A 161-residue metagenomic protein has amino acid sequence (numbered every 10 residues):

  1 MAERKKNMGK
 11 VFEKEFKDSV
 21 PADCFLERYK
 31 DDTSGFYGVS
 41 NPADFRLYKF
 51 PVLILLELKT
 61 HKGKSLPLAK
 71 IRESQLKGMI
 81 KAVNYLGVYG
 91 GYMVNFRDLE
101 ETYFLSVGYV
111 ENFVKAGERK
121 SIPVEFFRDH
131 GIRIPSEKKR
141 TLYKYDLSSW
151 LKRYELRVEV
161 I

Functional and structural regions predicted by a protein language model:
M1-F36, I161: Acidic-basic catalytic patches of nuclease active cores, encompassing PD-(D/E)XK and other metal-cofactor nuclease
E3, G9, F127-I161: Charged phosphate-binding loop/patch that engages nucleotide di/tri-phosphates or the phosphate backbone of nucleic
E27-P51: Active-site metal-binding core of divalent-cation-utilizing nuclease and nuclease-like domains
F45-G63: Conserved catalytic cores of phosphodiester-cleaving nucleases, focusing on short active-site segments
H61-Y85: Mg2+/Mn2+-dependent nuclease catalytic core
A69, G108-Y109, L156-E159: Sequence/structural signature of beta-propeller domains
I80-N112: Nucleic-acid nuclease catalytic cores
L105-F126: Short, electropositive alpha-helical surface patch
